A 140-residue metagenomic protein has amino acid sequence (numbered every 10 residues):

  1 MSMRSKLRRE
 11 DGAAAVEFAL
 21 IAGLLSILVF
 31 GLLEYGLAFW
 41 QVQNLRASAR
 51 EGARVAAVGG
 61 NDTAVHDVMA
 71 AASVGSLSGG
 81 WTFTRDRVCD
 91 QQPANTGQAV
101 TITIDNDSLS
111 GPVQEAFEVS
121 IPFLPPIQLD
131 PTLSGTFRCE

Functional and structural regions predicted by a protein language model:
M1-D11: N-terminal leader/signal peptides at the extreme start of proteins
S2, V42, A47-E140: Short, conserved structural patches
E10, E17, R46-R50: A broad detector of short, well-ordered amphipathic alpha-helices that serve as recognition/interaction surfaces
E10-A13, S26, T63, L129: Alpha-helical membrane and juxtamembrane elements of multi-pass inner-membrane transport and channel proteins
V16-E34: Alpha-helical hydrophobic helix detector
E34-Q43: Transmembrane signal-anchor/signal-peptide helices with a preference for the extracytoplasmic
